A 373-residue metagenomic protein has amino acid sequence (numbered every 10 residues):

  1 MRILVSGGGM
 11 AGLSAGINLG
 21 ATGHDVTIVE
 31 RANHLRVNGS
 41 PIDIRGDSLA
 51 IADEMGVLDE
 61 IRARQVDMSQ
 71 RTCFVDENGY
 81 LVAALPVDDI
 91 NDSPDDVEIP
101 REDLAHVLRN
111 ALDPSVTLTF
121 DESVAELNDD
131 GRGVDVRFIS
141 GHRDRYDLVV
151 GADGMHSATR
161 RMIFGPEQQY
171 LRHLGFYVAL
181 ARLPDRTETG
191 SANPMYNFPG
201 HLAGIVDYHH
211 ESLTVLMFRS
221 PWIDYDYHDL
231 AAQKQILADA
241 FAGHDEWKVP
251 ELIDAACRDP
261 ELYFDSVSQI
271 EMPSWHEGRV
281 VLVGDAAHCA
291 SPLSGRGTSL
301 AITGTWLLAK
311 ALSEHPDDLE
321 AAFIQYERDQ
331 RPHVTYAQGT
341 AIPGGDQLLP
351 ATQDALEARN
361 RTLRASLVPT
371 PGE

Functional and structural regions predicted by a protein language model:
M1, V37, A63, R71 (+4 more regions): C-terminal helical "tail/cap" subdomain of flavin- and related membrane-associated enzymes
M1-A11: Beta1/beta-strand and adjacent pyrophosphate-binding region of the FAD-binding site in flavoprotein oxidoreductases
M1-I3, G20, R45-F164, Q168-R182 (+3 more regions): Conserved N-terminal helical subregion
A11, H34, H156: Conserved Rossmann-like nucleotide-cofactor binding loop
G20-S40: Glycine-rich FAD pyrophosphate-binding loop
V26-T27, V149, H276, V280-V283 (+1 more regions): Residue-level marker for buried hydrophobic side chains located in beta-strands that build the well-ordered beta-sheet
G175-D207, D226-H228: Flavin-dependent oxidoreductases
S191, P199, H209, F218-S294: FAD/FMN-dependent oxidoreductases across multiple families
